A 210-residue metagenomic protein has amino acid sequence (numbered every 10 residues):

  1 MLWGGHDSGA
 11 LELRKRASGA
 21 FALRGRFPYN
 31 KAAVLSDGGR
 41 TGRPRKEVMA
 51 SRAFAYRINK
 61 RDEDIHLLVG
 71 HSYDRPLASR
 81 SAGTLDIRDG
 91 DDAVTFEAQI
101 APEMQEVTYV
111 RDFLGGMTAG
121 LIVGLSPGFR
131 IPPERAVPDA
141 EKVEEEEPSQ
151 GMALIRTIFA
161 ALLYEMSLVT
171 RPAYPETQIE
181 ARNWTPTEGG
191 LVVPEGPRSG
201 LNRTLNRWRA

Functional and structural regions predicted by a protein language model:
M1-V192, R209: Signature of dsDNA virion morphogenesis modules
V193-A210: Enriched but not universal
